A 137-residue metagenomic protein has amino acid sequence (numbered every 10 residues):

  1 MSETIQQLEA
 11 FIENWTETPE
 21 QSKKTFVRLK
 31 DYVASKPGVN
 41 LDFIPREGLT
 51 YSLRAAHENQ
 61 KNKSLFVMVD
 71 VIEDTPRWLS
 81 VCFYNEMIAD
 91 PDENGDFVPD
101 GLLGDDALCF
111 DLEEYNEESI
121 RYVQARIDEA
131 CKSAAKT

Functional and structural regions predicted by a protein language model:
M1-I44: Charge-rich, low-complexity N-terminal segments
L8-I12, K23, V27, K63-P76 (+1 more regions): Charged, low-complexity, helix/coiled-coil-prone segments
A10-F11, Y51-A56, A134: Charge-rich, low-complexity amphipathic helices in intrinsically disordered tails/linkers adjacent to domains
N14-T18, Y84-V98, I127-K136: Short secondary-structure transition/capping segments
L41-L108: Short, conserved beta-strand/beta-arch hydrophobic-aromatic motifs that form part of recognition grooves or interface
P99-T137: Well-ordered alpha/beta subsegment
